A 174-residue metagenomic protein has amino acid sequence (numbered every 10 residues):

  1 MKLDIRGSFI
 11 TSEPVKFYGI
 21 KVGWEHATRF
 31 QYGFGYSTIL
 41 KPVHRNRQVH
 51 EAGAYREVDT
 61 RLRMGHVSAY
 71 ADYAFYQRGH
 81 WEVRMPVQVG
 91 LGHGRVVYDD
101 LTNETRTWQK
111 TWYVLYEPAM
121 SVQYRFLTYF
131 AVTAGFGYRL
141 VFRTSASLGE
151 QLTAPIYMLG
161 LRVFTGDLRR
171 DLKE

Functional and structural regions predicted by a protein language model:
M1-F30, R162-E174: Short glycine/proline- and aromatic-enriched beta-strand/turn motifs that initiate or cap beta-hairpins
M1-L3, V22, Y32-F34, A71 (+4 more regions): Membrane-embedded beta-strand positions of outer-membrane beta-barrel proteins
I5-F9, Y36-P42, V89-R95, Y138-T144 (+1 more regions): Transmembrane beta-strands of outer-membrane beta-barrel pores
G7-T11, R56-T60, T105-K110, A146-E150: Outer-membrane beta-barrel domain signature
E13-V15, R45-H50, R95-E104, T144-Q151 (+1 more regions): Outer-membrane beta-barrel translocator domains and adjoining extracellular loop/strand segments of Gram-negative
P14-Y18, R63-V67, W81, K110-Y116 (+1 more regions): Residues that define the transmembrane beta-barrel architecture of outer-membrane proteins
T28-N103, Y124-F126: Gram-negative (and chloroplast) outer-membrane scaffold detector with strong preference for beta-barrel transmembrane
S121-E174: Predominantly the C-terminal beta-signal and adjacent terminal strand-loop region of outer-membrane beta-barrel
